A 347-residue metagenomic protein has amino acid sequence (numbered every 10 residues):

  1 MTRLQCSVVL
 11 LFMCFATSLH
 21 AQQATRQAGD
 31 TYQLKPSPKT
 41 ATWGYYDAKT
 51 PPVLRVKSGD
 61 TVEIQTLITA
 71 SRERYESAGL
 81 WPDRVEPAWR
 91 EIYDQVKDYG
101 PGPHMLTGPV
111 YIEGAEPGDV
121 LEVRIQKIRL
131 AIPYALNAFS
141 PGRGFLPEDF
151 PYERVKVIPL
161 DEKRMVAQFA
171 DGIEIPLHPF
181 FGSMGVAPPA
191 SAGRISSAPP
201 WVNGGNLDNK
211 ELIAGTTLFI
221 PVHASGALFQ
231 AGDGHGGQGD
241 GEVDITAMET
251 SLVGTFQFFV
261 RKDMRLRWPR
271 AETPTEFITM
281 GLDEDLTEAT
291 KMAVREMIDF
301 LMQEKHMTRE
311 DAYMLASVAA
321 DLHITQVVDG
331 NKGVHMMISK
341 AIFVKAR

Functional and structural regions predicted by a protein language model:
S7-S18: Bacterial N-terminal signal peptides
L19-Q23: Boundary at the C-terminal end of the N-terminal hydrophobic targeting segment
T25-T31, K35-A41, K49-E63, I68 (+5 more regions): Alpha/propeptide regions of enzymes that mature by internal proteolysis
S37-D47, Y99-T107, I195-N203: Short, structured beta-strand/loop micro-motifs enriched in basic residues and often containing a Trp
T69-E113, I125: Extended, compositionally biased flexible segments
T69-P82, I128-A138, G226-G236, T325-V328: Short, Lys/Arg- and Gly-enriched loop/turn segments at beta-strand edges
H104-M105, Y111, Q126-I213: Intrinsically disordered, low-complexity linker/loop segments enriched in Gly/Pro and charged/polar residues
L177-T287: Conserved mixed alpha/beta catalytic, RNA-binding, or beta-rich assembly cores of soluble enzyme, regulatory
